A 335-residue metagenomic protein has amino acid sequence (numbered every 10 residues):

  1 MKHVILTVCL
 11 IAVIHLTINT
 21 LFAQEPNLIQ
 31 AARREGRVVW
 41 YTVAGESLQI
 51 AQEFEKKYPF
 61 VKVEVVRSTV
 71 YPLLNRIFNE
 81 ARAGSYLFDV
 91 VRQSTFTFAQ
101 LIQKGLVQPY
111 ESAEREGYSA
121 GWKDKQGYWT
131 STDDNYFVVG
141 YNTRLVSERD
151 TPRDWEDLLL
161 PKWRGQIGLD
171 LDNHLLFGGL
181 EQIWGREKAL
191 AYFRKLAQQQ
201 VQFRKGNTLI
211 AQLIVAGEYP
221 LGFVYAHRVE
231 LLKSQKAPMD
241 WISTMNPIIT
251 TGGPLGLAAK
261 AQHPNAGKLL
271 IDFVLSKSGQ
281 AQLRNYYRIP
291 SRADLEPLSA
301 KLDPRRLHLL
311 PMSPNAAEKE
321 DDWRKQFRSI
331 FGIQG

Functional and structural regions predicted by a protein language model:
A23-V39, E55-K57, L159-R164: Immediate post-signal peptide segment of exported/extracytoplasmic ligand-binding proteins
R33-Q49, A226, G253: Extracytoplasmic "Venus flytrap"
Y41-Q52, V63-A81, S85-Y219: Extracytoplasmic ligand-binding site segments that recognize negatively charged/polar headgroups
T95-Q100, P220-P238: A ligand-binding cleft/hinge motif common to bilobed small-molecule-binding domains
A120, D134-N135, F193-A197, Q202-R204 (+3 more regions): Periplasmic-binding protein-like
V138-L145, E181-I183, T251-H263, Q282-L283: A bilobed periplasmic-binding-protein/Venus flytrap-type ligand-binding module shared by bacterial periplasmic
W163-D172, F273-P297: Periplasmic-binding protein-like
P297-G335: Extracellular/periplasmic bilobal clamshell ligand-binding domains
